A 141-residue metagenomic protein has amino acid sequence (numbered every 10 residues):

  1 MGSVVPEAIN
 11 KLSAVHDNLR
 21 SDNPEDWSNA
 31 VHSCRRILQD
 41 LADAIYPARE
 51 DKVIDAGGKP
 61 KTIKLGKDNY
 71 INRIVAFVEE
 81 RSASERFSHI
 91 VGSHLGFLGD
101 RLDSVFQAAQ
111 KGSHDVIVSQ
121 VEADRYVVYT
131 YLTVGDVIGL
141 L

Functional and structural regions predicted by a protein language model:
M1-V4: Long, contiguous internal "core" modules enriched in hydrophobic/ aromatic residues
P6-N10, N18-L141: Amphipathic, oligomerization/interface secondary-structure segments
